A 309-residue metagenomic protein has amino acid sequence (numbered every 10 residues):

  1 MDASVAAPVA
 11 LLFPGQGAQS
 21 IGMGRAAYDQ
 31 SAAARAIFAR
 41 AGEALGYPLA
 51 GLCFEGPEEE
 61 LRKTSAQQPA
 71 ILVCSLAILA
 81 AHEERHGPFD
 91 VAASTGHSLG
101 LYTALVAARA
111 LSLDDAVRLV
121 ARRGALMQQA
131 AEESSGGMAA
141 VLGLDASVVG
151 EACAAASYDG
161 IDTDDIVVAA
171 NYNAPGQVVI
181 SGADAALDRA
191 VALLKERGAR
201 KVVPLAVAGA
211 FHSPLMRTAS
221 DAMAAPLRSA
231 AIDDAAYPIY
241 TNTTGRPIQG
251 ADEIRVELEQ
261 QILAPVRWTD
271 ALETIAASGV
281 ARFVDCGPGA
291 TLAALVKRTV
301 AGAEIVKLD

Functional and structural regions predicted by a protein language model:
M1-S4, T274-A277: A short acidic-Thr-Gly-centered motif at the start of a beta-strand
D2-E151, R282-D309: FabD-like malonyl-/acyl-CoA
Q16-A18, E43-Y47, A108-P265, A294: Alpha/beta catalytic cores of group-transfer enzymes, especially the acyltransferase/condensing modules of polyketide
K195, A276-G279: Non-catalytic positions within long, well-ordered alpha-helices that form the structural scaffold/packing of enzyme
L205-V207, A276, D309: Short glycine-rich catalytic loops that host catalytic nucleophiles or stabilize transition states across multiple
V266-T274: A short, well-structured juxtamembrane/interface segment
